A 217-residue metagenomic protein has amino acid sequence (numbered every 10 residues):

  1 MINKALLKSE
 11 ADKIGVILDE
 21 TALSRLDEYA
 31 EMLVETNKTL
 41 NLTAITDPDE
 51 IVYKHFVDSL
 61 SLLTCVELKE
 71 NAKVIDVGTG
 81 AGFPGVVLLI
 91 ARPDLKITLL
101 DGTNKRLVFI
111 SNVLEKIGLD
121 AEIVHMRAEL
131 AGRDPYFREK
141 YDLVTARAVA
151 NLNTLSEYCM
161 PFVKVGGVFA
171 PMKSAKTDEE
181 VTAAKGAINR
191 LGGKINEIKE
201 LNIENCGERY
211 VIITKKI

Functional and structural regions predicted by a protein language model:
I2-E70, I75, K105-V108, N112-A121 (+1 more regions): Class I SAM-dependent transferase core
L60-A148, S156: Conserved SAM/SAH cofactor-binding pocket of Class I
R92, V163-V165: Helix-to-beta-strand junctions that scaffold the AdoMet/dcAdoMet cofactor pocket in Class I SAM-dependent enzymes
K96, D120-E122, V168, K194-E197: Conserved beta-strand segments of alpha/beta enzyme cores
E129, N151, S174-D178: Short "lid" loop at the C-terminus of a central beta-strand within the Rossmann-like core of SAM-dependent
G166-K176: Conserved beta-strand signature within the Rossmann-like core of class I S-adenosyl-L-methionine
A175-I217: Active-site capping/gating segments
